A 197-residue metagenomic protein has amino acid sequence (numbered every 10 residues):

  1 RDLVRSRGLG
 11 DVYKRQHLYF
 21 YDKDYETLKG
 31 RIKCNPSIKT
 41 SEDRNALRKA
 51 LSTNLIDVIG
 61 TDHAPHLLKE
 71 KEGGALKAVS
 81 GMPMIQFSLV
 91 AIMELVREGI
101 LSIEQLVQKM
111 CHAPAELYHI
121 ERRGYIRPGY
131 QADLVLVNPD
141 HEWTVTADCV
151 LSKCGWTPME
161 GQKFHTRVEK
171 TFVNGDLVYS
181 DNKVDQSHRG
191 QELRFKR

Functional and structural regions predicted by a protein language model:
R1, H17-Y19, H66-L68: Active-site environment of divalent metal-dependent phosphoester hydrolases
D2-Y13: Single conserved hydrophobic/aromatic residue that forms the stacking wall/gate of nucleotide- or nucleobase-binding
D11-K14, I59-T61: Hydrophobic faces of well-ordered beta-strands that scaffold small-molecule active sites in alpha/beta enzyme cores
K14-Y21, H119: Phosphate-binding core of ATP-grasp and ATP-grasp-like enzymes
Y25-I56: A conserved active-site cap/scaffold subdomain adjacent to cofactor or substrate pockets
R31, S52-I59, A64-D140: His/Asp/Glu-enriched, well-ordered alpha-helical/loop segment that forms or immediately abuts the divalent-metal
I32-E42, V79-P83, T157-K163: A short acidic, glycine-rich active-site loop that binds or catalyzes chemistry on phosphate/adenosine moieties
G74, Q131-R194: C-terminal cap of metal-dependent C-N hydrolases
